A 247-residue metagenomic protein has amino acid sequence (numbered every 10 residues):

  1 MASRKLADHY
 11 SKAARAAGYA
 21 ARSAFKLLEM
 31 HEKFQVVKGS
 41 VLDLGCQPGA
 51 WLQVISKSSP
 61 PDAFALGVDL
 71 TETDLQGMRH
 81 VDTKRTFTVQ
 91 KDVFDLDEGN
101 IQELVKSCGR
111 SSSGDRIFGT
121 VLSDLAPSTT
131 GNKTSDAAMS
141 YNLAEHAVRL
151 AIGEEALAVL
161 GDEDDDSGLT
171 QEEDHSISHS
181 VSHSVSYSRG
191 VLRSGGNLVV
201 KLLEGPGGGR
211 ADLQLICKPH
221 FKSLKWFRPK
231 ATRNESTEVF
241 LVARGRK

Functional and structural regions predicted by a protein language model:
M1-G39, K57: Class I SAM-dependent methyltransferase Rossmann-like catalytic core, especially the SAM/SAH-binding loop
A13, V199-K247: Class I S-adenosyl-L-methionine
K38-Q47: Conserved class I S-adenosyl-L-methionine
P48-P61: Conserved SAM-binding loop of SAM-dependent methyltransferases across substrates and taxa, primarily the Class I
A63, G196: Glycine-centered, small-residue-biased loops immediately flanking beta-strands in adenine/cofactor-binding cores
F64-D69: Conserved SAM-binding motif I beta-strand of class I
L70-S128: S-adenosyl-L-methionine
S111-R193, G208-R210: Mobile active-site "lid"/loop adjacent to the S-adenosyl-L-methionine
